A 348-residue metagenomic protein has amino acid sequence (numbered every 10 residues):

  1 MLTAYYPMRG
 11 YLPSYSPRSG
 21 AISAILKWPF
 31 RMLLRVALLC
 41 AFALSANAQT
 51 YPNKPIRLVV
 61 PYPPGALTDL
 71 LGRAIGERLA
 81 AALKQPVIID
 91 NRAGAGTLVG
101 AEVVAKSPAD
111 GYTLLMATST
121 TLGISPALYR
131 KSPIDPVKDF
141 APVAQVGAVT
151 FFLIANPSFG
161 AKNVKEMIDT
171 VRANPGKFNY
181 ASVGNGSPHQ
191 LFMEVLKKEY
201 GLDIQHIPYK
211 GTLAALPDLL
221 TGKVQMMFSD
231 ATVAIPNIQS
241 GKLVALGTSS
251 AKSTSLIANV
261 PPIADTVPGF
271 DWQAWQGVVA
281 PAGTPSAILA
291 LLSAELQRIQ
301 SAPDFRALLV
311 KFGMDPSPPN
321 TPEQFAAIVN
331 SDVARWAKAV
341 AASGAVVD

Functional and structural regions predicted by a protein language model:
M1-R31: N-terminal secretory signal peptides that target proteins for export/translocation
R31-L39: Sec-dependent signal peptide recognition, specifically the positively charged N-region followed immediately by
A43-A46: N-terminal signal peptide c-region/cleavage motif recognized by signal peptidases
A48-K138, K177, K198-M226, D230 (+3 more regions): N-terminal (or domain-start) structured segment
N53-P55, E199-L202, Q239, A245 (+1 more regions): An extracytoplasmic/periplasmic, membrane-proximal ligand-sensing/linker region
K106-Y112, S119, A127-A214, P262-I263 (+1 more regions): Hinge/capping helix and adjacent helix->loop/strand transition within the periplasmic-binding protein
G111-L115, F152, Q225-M226, V244-A245 (+1 more regions): Short, Asp-centered acidic motifs that coordinate Mg2+ and/or phosphate in catalytic or ligand-binding sites
D135-Q145, A181, D203-I207, Q225-M226 (+2 more regions): Short beta-strand->loop
